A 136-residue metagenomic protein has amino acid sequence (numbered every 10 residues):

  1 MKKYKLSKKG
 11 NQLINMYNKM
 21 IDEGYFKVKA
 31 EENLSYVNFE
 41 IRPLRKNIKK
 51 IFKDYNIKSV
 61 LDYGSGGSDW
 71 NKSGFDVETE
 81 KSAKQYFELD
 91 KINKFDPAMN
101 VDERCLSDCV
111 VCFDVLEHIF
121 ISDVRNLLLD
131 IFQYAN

Functional and structural regions predicted by a protein language model:
M1-S107, R125: Conserved N-terminal segment of class I S-adenosyl-L-methionine
V37-E40, V115-I119: Short, flexible loop segments at the rims of nucleotide/cofactor-binding pockets, characterized by
I57, A135-N136: A structural motif
V111: A conserved beta-strand element that flanks and buttresses the S-adenosyl-L-methionine
I119-A135: A short, conserved alpha-helix within the catalytic core of class I
